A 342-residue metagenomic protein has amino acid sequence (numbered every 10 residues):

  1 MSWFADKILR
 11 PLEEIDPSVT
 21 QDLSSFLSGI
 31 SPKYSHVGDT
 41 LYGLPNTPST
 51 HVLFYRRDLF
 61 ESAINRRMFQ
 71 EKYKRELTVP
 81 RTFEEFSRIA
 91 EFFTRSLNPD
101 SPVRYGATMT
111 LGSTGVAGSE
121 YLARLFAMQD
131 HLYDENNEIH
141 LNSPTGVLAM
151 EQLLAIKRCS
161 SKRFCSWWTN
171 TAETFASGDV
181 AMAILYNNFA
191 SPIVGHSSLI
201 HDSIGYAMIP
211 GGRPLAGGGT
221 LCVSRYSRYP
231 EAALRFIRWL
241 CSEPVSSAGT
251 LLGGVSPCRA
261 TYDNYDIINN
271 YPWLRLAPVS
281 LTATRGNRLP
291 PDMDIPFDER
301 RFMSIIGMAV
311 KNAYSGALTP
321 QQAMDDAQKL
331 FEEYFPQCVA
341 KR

Functional and structural regions predicted by a protein language model:
M1-V52, E61, H201-A207, N270-P272 (+1 more regions): Hinge/lid segment of periplasmic solute-binding proteins
E13-F26, E71, E76-T78, T110-G112 (+3 more regions): Short, solvent-exposed loop/beta-turn-alpha elements that line the ligand-binding surface or hinge of extracytoplasmic
S28, F126, A149-E151, H201-C222 (+1 more regions): Periplasmic-binding protein-like
V37-T47, H51, T78-E138, V180: Extracytoplasmic/periplasmic solute-binding protein
F54-R57, G217-Y229: A bilobed periplasmic-binding-protein/Venus flytrap-type ligand-binding module shared by bacterial periplasmic
E61, P99, W239-D263: Periplasmic-binding protein-like
S87-T94, R124-S166, V194-G195: Glycine-centered hinge/linker elements that transmit conformational signals in sensory and ligand-binding systems
H201-D202, A207, L251-N312, Q337-R342: Long, aromatic- and glycine/proline-rich binding clefts that accommodate carbohydrate-like moieties
